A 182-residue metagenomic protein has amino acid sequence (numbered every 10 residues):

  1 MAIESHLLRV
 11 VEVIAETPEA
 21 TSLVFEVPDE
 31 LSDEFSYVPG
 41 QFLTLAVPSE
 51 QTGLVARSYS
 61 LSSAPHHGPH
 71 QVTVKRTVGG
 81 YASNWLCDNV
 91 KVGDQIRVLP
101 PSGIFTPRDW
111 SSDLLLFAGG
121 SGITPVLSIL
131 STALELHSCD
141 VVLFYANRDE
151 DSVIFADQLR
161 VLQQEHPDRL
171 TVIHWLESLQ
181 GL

Functional and structural regions predicted by a protein language model:
A2-Q95, S112-D113, N147-D149, R160 (+1 more regions): Ferredoxin-reductase
G79-L182: FNR/FR-type flavoprotein reductase catalytic core
